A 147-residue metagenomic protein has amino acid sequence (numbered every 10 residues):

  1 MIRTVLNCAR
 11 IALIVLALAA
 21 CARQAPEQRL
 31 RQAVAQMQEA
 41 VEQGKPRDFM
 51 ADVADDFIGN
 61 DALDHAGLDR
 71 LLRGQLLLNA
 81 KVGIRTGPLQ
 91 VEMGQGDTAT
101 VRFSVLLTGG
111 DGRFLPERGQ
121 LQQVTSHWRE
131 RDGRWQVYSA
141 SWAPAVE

Functional and structural regions predicted by a protein language model:
M1-A19: Sec-dependent bacterial lipoprotein signal peptides
L6, P88-L89, T125: Short, acidic/polar N-cap/turn motifs at the starts of alpha helices
A20-A51: Short, low-complexity N-terminal intrinsically disordered segments enriched in polar/charged residues
R23-L30, E42, D61-H65, V82 (+1 more regions): Solvent-exposed, acidic/flexible segments
V34, V41, V53, L72 (+1 more regions): Hydrophobic alpha-helical core bundles mediating ligand binding, dimerization, or RNAP-core interactions
M37, K45, F49-M50, F57 (+3 more regions): Hydrophobic pocket/interface hotspot
M50-G87, E92, G96: Short solvent-exposed beta->alpha transition segments
M93-E147: Exposed beta-sheet edge and beta->alpha loop/turn motif
